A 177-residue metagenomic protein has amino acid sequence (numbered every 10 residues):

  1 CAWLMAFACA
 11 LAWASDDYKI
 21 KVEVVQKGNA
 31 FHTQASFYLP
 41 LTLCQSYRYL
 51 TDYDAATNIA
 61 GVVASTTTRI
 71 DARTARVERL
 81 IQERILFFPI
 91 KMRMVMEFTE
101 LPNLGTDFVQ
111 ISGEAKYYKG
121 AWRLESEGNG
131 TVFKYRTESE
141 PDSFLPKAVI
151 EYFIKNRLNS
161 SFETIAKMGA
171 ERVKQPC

Functional and structural regions predicted by a protein language model:
C1-L4: Bacterial N-terminal signal peptides that target proteins for export
F7-C9: N-terminal signal peptide c-region/cleavage motif recognized by signal peptidases
L11-A72: Hydrophobic ligand-binding cavity/cleft-lining segments
Y18, F31-A35, M92-M94, Y118-G120 (+1 more regions): One face of beta-strands
E23, T66-T67, E97, K119-R123: Short, surface-exposed charged micro-motifs
K27-A30, Y38, T57, G61 (+2 more regions): Glycine-rich portal/gate segments that line the openings of hydrophobic small-molecule binding cavities
L43, Y47-Y53, A121, K155 (+2 more regions): Extracytoplasmic/secreted envelope proteins and their assembly/folding machinery, especially bacterial periplasmic
Q110-N156, S160: Beta-strand/loop substructures that line and gate deep hydrophobic ligand-binding cavities in soluble
